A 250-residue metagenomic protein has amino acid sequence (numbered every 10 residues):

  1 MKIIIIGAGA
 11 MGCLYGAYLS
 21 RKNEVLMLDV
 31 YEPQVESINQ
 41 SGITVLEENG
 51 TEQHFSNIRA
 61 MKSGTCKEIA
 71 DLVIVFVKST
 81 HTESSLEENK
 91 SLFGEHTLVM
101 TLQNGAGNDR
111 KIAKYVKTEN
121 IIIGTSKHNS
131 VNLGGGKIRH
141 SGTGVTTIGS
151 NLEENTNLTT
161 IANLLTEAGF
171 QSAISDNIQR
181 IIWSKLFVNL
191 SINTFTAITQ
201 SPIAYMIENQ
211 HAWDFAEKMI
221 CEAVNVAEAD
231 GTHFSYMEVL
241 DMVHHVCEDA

Functional and structural regions predicted by a protein language model:
M1-G50: NAD(P)+-binding Rossmann beta1-loop-alpha1 motif at the extreme N-terminus of oxidoreductases
I3, E24-L26, T118-I121, S172: Hydrophobic anchor at the start of a short beta-strand that flanks the dinucleotide cofactor-binding loop
M27, A60-M61, I148: Generic preference for hydrophobic
P33, T80-H81, A106-G107, T156 (+1 more regions): Short alpha-helical
I43-A60, N189: N-terminal glycine-rich dinucleotide-binding loop that anchors FAD/FMN and/or NAD(P) in oxidoreductases
E52-K137: Rossmann-like NAD(P)(H) cofactor-binding subdomain of soluble oxidoreductases
S91-L92, Y115-N120, G136-E238: Internal alpha-helical scaffold of NAD(P)-dependent oxidoreductase catalytic cores
V243-A250: Short, intrinsically disordered, charge-balanced linker/junction segments flanking boundaries in proteins
